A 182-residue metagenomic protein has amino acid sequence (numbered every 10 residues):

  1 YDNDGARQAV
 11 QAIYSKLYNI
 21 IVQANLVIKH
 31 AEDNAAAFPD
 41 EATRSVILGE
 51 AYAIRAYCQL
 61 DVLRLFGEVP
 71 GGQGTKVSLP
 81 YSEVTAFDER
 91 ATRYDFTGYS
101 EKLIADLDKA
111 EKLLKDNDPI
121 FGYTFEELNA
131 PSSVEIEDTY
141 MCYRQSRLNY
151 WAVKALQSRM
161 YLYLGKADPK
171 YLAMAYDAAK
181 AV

Functional and structural regions predicted by a protein language model:
Y1-F66, T92-T97, K112-L114: Conserved, well-structured interaction surfaces
I21-A24, S100, L107, L114 (+2 more regions): Inward-facing hydrophobic residues that define packing positions of alpha-helical scaffold repeats
D33-S45, L113-S146: Flexible helix-coil transition and linker loops at the boundaries of alpha-helical arrays
D40-I47, I54, V77, Y99 (+3 more regions): Structural signature of alpha-solenoid helical repeat junctions
L48, R55, V62, Y150 (+2 more regions): Structural register within alpha-helical repeat arrays
L63-P70, D118, Y163-P169: Short coil/turn linking the two alpha-helices of tandem helical-hairpin repeats
V69-S82, E127: Short, flexible, mixed-charge acidic loops at enzyme active sites
P131-S132, Y140, R147-L148, L162-G165 (+1 more regions): Hydrophobic-face positions in mid-chain alpha helices that act as interaction patches
